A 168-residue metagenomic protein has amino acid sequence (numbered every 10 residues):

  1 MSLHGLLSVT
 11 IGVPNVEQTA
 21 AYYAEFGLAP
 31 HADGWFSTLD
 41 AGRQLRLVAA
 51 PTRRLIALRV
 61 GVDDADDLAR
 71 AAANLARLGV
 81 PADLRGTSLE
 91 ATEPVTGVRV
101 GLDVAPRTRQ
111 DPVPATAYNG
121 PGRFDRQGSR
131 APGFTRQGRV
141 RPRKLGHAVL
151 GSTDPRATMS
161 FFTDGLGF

Functional and structural regions predicted by a protein language model:
M1-E17, L55-V60, P114-R156: N-terminal beta-strand motif that seeds the catalytic metal site of vicinal oxygen chelate
M1-Q44, P94, L150-F168: Core segments of cupin and vicinal oxygen chelate
H4, P14-E17, L58-A105, S152-M159: Vicinal oxygen chelate
T19-A21, Q44, L55, L68 (+1 more regions): Residues in flexible loops and secondary-structure boundaries
F26-L58, V62, V98-P106: Conserved short beta-strand elements that form part of the metal-binding/catalytic scaffold of enzyme active sites
T38-R43, A73-N74, S129-G133: Short amphipathic alpha-helical surface micro-motifs
A76-R141: Vicinal oxygen chelate
